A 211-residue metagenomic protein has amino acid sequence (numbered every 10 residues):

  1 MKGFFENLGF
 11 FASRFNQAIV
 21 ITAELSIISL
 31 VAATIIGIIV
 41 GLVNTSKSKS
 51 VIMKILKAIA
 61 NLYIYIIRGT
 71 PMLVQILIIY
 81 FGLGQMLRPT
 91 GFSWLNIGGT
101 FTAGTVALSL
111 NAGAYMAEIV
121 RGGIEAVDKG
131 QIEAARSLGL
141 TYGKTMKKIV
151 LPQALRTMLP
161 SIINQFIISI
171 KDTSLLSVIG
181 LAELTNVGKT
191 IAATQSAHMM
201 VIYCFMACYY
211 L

Functional and structural regions predicted by a protein language model:
M1-L211: Transmembrane alpha-helices and adjacent helix-loop boundaries
